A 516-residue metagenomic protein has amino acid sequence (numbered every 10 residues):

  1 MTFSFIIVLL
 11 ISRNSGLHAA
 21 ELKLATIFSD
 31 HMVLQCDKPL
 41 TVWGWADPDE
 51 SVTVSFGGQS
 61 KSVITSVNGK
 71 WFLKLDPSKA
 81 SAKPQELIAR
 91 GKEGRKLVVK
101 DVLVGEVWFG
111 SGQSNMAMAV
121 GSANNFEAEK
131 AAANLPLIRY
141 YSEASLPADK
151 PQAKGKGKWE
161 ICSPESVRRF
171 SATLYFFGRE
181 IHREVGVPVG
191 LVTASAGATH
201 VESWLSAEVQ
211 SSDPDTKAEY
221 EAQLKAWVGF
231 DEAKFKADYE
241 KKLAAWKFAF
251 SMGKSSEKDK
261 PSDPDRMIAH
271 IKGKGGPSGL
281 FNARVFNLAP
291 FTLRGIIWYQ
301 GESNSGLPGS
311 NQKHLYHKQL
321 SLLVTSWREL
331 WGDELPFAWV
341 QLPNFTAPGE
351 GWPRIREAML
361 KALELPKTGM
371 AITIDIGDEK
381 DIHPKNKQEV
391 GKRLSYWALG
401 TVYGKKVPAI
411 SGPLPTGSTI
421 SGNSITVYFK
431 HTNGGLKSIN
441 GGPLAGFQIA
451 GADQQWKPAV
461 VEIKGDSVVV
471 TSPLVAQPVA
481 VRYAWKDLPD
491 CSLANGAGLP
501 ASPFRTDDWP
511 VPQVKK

Functional and structural regions predicted by a protein language model:
T2-R13: Bacterial N-terminal signal peptides
N14-A19: Sec/Tat signal peptide C-region and signal peptidase I cleavage site
A20-K516: Cell-envelope and extracellular/periplasmic
